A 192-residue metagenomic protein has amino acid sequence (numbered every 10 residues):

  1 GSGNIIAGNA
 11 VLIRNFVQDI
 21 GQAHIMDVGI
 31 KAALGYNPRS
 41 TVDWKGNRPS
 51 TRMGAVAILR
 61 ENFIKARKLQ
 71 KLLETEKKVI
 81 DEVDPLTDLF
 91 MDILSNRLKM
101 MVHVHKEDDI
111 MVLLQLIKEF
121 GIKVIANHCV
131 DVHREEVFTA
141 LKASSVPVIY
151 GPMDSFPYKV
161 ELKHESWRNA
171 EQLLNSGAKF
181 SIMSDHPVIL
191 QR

Functional and structural regions predicted by a protein language model:
G1, H103-H105, H128-V130, G151-M153 (+1 more regions): Active-site-proximal beta-strand/loop segments in catalytic clefts of secreted hydrolases
G1-V124, H133: Polyanionic/metal-chelating signatures
G3-I6, H133-R134, P157-Y158, I189-Q191: Short secondary-structure capping/turn micro-motifs that flank functional sites
V17-I20, I122-A126, P147-Y150, A170-L173: Short, surface-exposed linear patches
A23-M26, T41-V42, C129-D131, M153-S155 (+1 more regions): Short, surface-exposed, polar/charged, turn-prone segments marking secondary-structure boundaries
K99, T139-R192: His/Asp/Glu-enriched, well-ordered alpha-helical/loop segment that forms or immediately abuts the divalent-metal
E119, I125-H128, V132-R134, F138 (+1 more regions): Long, well-ordered mid-to-C-terminal structural blocks that present hydrophobic/aromatic surfaces
